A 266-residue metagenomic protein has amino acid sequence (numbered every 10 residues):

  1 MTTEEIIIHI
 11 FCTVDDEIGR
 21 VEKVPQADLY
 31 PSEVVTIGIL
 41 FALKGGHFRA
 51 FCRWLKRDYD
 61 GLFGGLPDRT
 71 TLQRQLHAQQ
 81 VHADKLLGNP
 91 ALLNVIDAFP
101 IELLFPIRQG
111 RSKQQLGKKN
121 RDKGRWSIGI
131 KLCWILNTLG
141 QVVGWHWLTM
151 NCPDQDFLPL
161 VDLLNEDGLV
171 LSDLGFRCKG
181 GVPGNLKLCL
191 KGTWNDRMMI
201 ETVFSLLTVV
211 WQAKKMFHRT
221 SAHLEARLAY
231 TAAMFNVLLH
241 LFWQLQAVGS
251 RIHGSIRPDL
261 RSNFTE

Functional and structural regions predicted by a protein language model:
M1-E266: Short alpha-helical elements
